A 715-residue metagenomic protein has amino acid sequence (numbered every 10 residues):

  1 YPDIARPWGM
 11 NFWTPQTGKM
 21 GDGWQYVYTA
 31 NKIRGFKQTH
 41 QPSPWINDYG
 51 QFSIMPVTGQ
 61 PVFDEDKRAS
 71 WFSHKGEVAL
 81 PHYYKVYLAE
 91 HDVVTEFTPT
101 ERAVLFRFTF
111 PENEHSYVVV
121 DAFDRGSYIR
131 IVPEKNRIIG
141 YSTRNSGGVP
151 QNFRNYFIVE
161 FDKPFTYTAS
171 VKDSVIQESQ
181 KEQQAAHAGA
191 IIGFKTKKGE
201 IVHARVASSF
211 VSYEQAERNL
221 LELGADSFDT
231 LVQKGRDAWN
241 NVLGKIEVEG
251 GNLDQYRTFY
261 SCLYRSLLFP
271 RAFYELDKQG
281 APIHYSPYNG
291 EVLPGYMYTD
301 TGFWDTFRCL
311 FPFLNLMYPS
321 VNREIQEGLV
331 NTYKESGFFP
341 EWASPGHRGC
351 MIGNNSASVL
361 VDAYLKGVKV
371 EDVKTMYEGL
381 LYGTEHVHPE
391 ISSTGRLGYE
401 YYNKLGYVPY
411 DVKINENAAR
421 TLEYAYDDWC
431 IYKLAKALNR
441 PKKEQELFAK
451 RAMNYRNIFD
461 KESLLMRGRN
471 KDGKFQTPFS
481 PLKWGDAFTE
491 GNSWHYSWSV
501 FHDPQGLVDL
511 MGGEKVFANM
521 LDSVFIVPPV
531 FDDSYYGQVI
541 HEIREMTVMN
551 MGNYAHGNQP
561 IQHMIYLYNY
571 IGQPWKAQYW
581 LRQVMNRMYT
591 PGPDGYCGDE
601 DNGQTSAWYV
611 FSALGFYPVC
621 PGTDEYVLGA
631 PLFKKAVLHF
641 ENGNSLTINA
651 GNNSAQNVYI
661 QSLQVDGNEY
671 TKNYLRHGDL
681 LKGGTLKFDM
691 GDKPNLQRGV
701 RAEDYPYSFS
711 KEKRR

Functional and structural regions predicted by a protein language model:
Y1-F311, N315-S358, Y364-L422, C430 (+9 more regions): Accessory carbohydrate-recognition regions in carbohydrate-active enzymes
D427: ATP-dependent phospho-/nucleotidyl transfer catalytic cores
A650: Conserved catalytic core of nucleotide polymerization and phosphodiester-bond processing enzymes
Y659: Extracellular attachment/recognition segments
